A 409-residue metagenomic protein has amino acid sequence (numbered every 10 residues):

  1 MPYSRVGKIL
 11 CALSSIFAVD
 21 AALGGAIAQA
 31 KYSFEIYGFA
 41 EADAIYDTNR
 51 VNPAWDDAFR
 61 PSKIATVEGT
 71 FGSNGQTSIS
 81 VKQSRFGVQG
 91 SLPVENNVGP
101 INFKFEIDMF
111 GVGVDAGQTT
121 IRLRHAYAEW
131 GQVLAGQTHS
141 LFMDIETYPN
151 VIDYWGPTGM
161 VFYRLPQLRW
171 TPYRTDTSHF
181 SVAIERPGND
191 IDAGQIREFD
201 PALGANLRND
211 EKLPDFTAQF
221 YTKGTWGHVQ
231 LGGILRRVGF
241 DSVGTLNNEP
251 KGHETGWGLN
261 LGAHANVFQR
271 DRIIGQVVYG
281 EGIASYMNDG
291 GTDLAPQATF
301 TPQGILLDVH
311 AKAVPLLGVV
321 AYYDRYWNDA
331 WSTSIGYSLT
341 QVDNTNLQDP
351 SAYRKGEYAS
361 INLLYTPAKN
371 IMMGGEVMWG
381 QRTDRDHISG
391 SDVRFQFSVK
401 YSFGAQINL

Functional and structural regions predicted by a protein language model:
M1-A28, I407-L409: Cleavable N-terminal export/targeting peptides
I27-D56, S62-D192, D210-H228, H264-F268 (+2 more regions): Outer membrane beta-barrel
D47, P93-E95, F110-V114, S140-D144 (+9 more regions): Sequence/structural signature of outer-membrane beta-barrel proteins
G75-S78, A116-T120, G156-F162, P201-A202 (+7 more regions): Replace "Gram-negative outer membrane beta-barrel proteins" with "bacterial and organellar outer membrane beta-barrel
L123-H125, L165-Q167, L213-T217, E254-G262 (+4 more regions): Transmembrane beta-barrel architecture of outer membranes
K223-Y353, L409: Detector for outer-membrane/organellar transmembrane beta-barrel domains, recognizing the amphipathic beta-strand
A359-E376: C-terminal closing repeat unit and adjoining cap/tail of repeat-based domains
G390-L409: Outer-membrane beta-barrel "beta-signal"
